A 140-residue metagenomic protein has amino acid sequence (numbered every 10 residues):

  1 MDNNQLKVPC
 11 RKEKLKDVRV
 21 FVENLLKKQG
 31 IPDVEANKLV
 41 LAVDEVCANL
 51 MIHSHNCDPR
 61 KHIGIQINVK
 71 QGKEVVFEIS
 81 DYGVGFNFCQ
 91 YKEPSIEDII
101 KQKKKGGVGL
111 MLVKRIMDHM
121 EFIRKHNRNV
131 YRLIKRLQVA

Functional and structural regions predicted by a protein language model:
M1-L6, K114-A140: Flexible, glycine-/charge-rich segments associated with ATP-binding catalytic modules
D2-D33: Helix-loop-beta hinge of the Bergerat
V22-D44, Q102-K104: Conserved short strand/loop->alpha-helix "switch" segment adjacent to the catalytic nucleotide/phosphoryl-transfer site
L50-H55: Short helix-loop "hinge" at the ATP-lid/N-box region of the Bergerat-fold HATPase_c
R60-N68: A conserved short beta-strand within the histidine kinase catalytic ATPase domain
N68-F77: Short beta-strand-loop-beta element adjacent to the nucleotide/active-site pocket used for signaling
F77-K105: Glycine-rich/acidic phosphate-handling loop/turn and adjacent ATP-lid/helix of nucleotide-binding kinase/ATPase domains
Q102-M117: Glycine-rich phosphate-binding loop
